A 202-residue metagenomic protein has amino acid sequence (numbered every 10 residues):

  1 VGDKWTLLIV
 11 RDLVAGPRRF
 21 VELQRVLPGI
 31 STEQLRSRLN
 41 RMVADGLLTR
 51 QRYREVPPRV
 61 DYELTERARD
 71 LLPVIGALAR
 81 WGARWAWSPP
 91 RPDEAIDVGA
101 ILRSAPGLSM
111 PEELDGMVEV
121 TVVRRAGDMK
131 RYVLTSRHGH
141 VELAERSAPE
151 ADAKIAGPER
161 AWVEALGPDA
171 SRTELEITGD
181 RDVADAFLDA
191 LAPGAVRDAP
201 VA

Functional and structural regions predicted by a protein language model:
V1-S31, N40: N-terminal helix-turn-helix DNA-binding core of bacterial DNA-binding proteins
G2, R54-A77: Basic, amphipathic "hinge/linker" alpha-helix immediately C-terminal to the N-terminal HTH DNA-binding motif
R67-V133, R137, D182-A202: Acidic, aliphatic-rich amphipathic alpha-helical segments
V118-R172: Low-complexity, glycine/alanine/valine/leucine- and proline-rich hydrophobic stretches
A148-A202: C-terminal interaction segments
